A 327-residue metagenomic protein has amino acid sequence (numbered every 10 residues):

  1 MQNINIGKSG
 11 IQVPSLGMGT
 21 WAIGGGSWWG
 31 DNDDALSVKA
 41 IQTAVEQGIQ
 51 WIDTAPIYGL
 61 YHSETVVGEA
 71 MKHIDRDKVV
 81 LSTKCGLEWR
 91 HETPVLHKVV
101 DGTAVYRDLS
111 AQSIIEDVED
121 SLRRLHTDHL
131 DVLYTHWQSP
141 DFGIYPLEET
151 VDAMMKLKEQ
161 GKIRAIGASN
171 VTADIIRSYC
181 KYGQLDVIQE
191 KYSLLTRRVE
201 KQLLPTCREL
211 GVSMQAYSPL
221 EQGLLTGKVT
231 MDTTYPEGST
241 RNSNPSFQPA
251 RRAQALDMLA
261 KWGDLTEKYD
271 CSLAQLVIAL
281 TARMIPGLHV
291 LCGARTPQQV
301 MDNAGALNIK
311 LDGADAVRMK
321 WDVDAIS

Functional and structural regions predicted by a protein language model:
M1-V80: N-terminal binding-site loop/beta-alpha segment at the start of enzyme catalytic domains that lines or forms
N3, Q138-S327: Beta/alpha (TIM)-barrel catalytic core signal, keyed to glycine-rich beta->alpha loops juxtaposed to Asp/Glu that bind
K8, A70-R76, R123-H126, Y179-G183: Acidic (Asp/Glu)-rich catalytic clusters
S9-W28, S82-A104, Y134: N-terminal small/glycine-rich loop or linker at the start of catalytic domains across soluble metabolic enzymes
V13-G17, Q50-W51, K78-S82, H129-V132 (+4 more regions): Structural preference for beta-strand elements that scaffold enzyme active sites
A22-D34, V99-I115, D141-G143: Active-site mouth loops of central-metabolism enzymes
D31-A44, S110-R124, T172-R177: Short, acidic/polar
L122-D141: Active-site groove signature of glycoside hydrolases
